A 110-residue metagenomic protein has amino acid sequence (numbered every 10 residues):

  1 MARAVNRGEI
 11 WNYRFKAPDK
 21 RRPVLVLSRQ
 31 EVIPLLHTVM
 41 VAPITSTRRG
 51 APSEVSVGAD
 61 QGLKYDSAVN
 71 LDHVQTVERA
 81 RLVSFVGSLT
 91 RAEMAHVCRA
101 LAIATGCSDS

Functional and structural regions predicted by a protein language model:
D19-A59: Compact nucleic-acid interaction/catalytic patches
Q61-S110: C-terminal terminal-subdomain/extension
